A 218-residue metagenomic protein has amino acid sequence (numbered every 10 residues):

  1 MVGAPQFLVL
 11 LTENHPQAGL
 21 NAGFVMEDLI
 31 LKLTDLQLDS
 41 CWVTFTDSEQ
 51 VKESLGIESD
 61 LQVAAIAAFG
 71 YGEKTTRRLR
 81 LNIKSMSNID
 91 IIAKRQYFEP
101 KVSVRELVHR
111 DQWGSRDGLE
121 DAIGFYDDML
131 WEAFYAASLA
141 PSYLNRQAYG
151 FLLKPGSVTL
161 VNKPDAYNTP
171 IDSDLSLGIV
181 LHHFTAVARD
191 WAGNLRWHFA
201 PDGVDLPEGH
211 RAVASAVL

Functional and structural regions predicted by a protein language model:
M1-L218: Acidic, surface-exposed loops and disordered segments
